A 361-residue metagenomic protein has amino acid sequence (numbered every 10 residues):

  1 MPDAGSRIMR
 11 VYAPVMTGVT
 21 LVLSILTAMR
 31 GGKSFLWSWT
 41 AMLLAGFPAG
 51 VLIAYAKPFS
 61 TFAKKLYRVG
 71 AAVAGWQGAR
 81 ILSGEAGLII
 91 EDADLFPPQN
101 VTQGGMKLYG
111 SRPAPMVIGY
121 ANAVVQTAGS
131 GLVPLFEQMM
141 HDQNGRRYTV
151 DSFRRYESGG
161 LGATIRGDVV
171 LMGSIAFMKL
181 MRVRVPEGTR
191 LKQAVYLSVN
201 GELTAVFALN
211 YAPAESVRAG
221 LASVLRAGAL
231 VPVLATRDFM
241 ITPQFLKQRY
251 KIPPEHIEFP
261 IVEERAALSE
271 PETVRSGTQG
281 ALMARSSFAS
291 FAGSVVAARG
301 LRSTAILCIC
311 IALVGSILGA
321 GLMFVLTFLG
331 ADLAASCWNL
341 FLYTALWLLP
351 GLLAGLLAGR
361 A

Functional and structural regions predicted by a protein language model:
M1-G87, L282-A361: Hydrophobic alpha-helical transmembrane segments
M1-R10, K107-S158: ATP-binding catalytic core of ATPases
L52-S83, D92-A93, P97-Q99, V224-L225 (+3 more regions): ATP/nucleotide-binding catalytic cores
S60-W76, E137-N144, D168-M178: Short, positively charged
G78-L82, S152-R155, P186-T189: Short loop/turn motifs at secondary-structure junctions and domain boundaries
A86-S130, G159-P232: ATP-driven catalytic headpiece of P-type ATPases
D92-A93, P98-Q99, A194, L268-L282 (+1 more regions): Phosphate-binding and hydrolysis-coupling loops of NTP-dependent motor/remodeling domains
I165-G167, V199-W338: Conserved ATP-binding TGD loop and adjacent catalytic N/P-domain core of P-type ATPases
